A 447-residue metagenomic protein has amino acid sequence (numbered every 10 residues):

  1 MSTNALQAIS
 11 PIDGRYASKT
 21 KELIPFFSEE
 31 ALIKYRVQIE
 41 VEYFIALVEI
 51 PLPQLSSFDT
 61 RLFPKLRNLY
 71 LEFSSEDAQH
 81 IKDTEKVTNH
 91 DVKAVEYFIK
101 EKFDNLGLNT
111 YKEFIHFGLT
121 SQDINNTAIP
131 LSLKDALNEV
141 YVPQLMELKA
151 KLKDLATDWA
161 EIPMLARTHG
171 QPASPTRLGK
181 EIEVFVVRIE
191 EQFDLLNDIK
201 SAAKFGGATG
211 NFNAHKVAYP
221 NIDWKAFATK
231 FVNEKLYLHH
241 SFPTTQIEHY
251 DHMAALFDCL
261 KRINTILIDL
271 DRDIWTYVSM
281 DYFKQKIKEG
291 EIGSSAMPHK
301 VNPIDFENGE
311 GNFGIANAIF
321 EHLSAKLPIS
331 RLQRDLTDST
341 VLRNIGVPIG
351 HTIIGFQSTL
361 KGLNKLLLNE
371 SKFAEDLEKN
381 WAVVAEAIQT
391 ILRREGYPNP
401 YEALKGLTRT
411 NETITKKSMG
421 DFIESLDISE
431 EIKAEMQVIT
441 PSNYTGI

Functional and structural regions predicted by a protein language model:
S2-E29, K65-N68, I292-I447: Catalytic-core signal marking the mid-to-C-terminal active-site face
S2-F212, Y219-T229, G293-S294, F306-N308 (+4 more regions): A helix-coil-helix interface module used to build multimeric assemblies and to scaffold catalytic/cofactor sites
E42-L47, F98, K102, A136 (+17 more regions): Generic, well-ordered alpha-helical scaffold segments in large soluble proteins
S121-I124, H169-K180, H215-D223, P243-A254 (+7 more regions): Alpha-helix capping and helix-loop boundary segments enriched in small/acidic/polar residues
K134-V142, M146-K149, K153, E183-V186 (+7 more regions): Short amphipathic alpha-helical segments with heptad-repeat character
Q192, H239, T245-R331: Glycine-rich anion/phosphate-binding loop at the beta-strand->alpha-helix junction
D194, I222-F227, V278, N312 (+2 more regions): Solvent-exposed interaction patches of small proteins and small membrane subunits
I222-Q246: Active-site-adjacent "gating/activation" loops or surface patches in catalytic cores
